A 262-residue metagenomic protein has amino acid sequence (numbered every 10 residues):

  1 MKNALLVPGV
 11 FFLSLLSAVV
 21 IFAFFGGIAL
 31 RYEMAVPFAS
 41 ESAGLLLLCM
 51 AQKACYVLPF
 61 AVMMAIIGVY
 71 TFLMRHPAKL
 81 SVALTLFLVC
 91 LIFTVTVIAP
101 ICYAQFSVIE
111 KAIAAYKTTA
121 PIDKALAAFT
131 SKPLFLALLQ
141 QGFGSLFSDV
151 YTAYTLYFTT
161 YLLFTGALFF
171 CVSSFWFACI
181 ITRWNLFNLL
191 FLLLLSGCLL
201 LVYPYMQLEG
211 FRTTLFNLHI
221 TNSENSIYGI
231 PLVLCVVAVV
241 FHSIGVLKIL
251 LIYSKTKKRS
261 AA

Functional and structural regions predicted by a protein language model:
M1-P77, T94-I113, V150-A262: Transmembrane alpha-helices
A78-T85: Short cytoplasmic-facing helical segments at TM-TM junctions of multi-pass membrane proteins
V108-Y154: Long, solvent-exposed extracytoplasmic domains/loops
